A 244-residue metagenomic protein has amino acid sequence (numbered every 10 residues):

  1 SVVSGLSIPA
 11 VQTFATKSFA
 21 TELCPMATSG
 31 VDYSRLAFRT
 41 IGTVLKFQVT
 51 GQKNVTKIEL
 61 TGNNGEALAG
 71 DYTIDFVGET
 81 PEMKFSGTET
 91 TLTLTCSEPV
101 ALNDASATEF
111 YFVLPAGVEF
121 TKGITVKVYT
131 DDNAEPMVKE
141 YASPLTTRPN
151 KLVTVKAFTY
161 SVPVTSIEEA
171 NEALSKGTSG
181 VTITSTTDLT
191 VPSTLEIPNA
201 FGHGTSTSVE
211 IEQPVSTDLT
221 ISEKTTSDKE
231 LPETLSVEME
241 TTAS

Functional and structural regions predicted by a protein language model:
S1-N54, A105-F110, T130-D132, M137-S161: Short, low-hydrophobicity acidic/polar segments
S1-V2, K57-T147: Tryptophan-paired
V44, N54-K57, G123-T125, G180 (+2 more regions): Exposed beta-strand and adjacent loop surfaces of beta-rich binding modules that mediate intermolecular recognition
K46-Q48, E59, V113-P115, E210-E212: Residues within well-ordered beta-strands of beta-sheet-rich folds
G51-V55, G65, V215-S216: Acidic glycine-/aspartate-rich tracts in secreted/extracellular proteins
S161-E172, K176-T184, D188: Right-handed parallel beta-helix/beta-solenoid
S179-L219, K224-T225: N-terminal extracellular ligand-recognition/capping segment immediately after the signal peptide
S222, T226-S244: Right-handed parallel beta-helix
